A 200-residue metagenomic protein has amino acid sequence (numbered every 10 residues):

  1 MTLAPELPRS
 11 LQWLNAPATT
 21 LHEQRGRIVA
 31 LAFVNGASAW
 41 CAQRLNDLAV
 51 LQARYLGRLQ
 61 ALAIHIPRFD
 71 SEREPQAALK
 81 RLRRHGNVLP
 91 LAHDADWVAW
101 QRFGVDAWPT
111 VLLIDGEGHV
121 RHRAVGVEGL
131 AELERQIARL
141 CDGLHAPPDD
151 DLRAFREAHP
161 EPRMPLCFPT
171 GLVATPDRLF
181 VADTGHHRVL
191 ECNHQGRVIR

Functional and structural regions predicted by a protein language model:
M1-H22: N-terminal "domain-start" segment that seeds a small globular fold
T19-Q43, L48, A61-L62: Short active-site neighborhood of thiol/selenol oxidoreductases, capturing the structured segment around
G26, H85-V88, D94-Q136: Thiol/disulfide oxidoreductase modules built on the thioredoxin-like
A42-R84, A95-A99: Structural microenvironment flanking redox-active thiols in thiol-disulfide oxidoreductases
D115-A174: Thiol-/selenol-based redox modules, centered on thioredoxin-like and closely related oxidoreductase domains
R121, R178-V181, L190: Conserved beta-propeller blade signature
T184-G185: Short loop/turn segments immediately following the C-termini of beta-strands
N193-R197: Short loop/turn segments that connect beta-strands within beta-propeller blades
